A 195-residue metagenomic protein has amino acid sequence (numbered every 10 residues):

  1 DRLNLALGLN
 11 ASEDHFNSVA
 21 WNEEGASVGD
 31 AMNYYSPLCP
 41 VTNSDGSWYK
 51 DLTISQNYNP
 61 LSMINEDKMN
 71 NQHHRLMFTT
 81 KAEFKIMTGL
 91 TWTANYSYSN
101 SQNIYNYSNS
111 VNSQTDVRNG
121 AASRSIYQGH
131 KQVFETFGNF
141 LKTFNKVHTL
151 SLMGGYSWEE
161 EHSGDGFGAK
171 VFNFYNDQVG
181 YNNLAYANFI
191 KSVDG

Functional and structural regions predicted by a protein language model:
D1-M77, T93-G195: Surface-exposed loop/interface segments of Gram-negative outer-membrane beta-barrel transport/assembly proteins
K85-A94: A conserved hydrophobic secondary-structure block that centers on an alpha-helix together with its immediately flanking
